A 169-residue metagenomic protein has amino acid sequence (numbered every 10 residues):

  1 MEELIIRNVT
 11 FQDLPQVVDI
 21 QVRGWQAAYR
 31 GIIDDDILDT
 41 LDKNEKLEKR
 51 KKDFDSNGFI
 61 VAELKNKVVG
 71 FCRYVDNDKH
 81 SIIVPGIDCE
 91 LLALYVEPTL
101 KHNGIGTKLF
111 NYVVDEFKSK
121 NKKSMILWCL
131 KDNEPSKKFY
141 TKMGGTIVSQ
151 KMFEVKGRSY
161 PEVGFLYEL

Functional and structural regions predicted by a protein language model:
E2-I5: Extreme N-terminal starter segment of soluble prokaryotic enzymes
N8-L14, V22-G31, L38-T99, F110-Y112 (+3 more regions): Acetyl-CoA-dependent GNAT
Q16, E90, G104, K108 (+1 more regions): Amphipathic alpha-helical recognition patches that constitute DNA-binding helices
P85-C89, K123-I126, L130-K137, T141-L169: C-terminal "cap" of GNAT-fold acetyltransferases
E97-T99, N103, K131-D132: Active-site acidic-Proline motif in GNAT/NAT acetyltransferases
H102-D115, K138-K142: Conserved acetyl-CoA-binding loop-helix of GNAT-fold acetyltransferases
N103, K120-K123: Short coil/turn segments at alpha/beta junctions that flank glycine-rich nucleotide-binding fingerprints
